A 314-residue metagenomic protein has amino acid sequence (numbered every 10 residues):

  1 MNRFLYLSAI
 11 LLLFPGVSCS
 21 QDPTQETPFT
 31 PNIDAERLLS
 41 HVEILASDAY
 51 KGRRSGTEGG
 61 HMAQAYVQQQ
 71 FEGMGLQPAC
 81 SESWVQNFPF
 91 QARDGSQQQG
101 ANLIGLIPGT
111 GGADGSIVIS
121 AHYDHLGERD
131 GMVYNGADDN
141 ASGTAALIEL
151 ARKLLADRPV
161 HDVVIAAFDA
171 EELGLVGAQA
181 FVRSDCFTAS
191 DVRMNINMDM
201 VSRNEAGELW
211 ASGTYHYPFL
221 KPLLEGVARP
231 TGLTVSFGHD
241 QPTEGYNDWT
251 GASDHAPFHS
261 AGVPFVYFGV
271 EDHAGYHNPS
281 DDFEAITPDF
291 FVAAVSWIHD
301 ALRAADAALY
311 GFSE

Functional and structural regions predicted by a protein language model:
L12-P28: Bacterial Sec-dependent signal peptides at the C-terminal "C-region" and cleavage site
P23-M62, M74, P78-C80, A274-D281: N-terminal capping segment at the start of a domain
Q25-N32, D48-E58, F90-D94, G131-N140 (+4 more regions): Second-shell loop/turn segments in exported
I33, R37-S40, I44, E58-G73 (+9 more regions): Extracytoplasmic/secreted proteins, especially bacterial periplasmic and envelope-associated proteins
R53-I107, G238: A non-catalytic alpha/beta surface segment that caps or lines the substrate-entry region of metallo-dependent hydrolase
G105, I119-G174, I298: Alpha-helical metal-binding/catalytic segments enriched in His/Glu/Asp
F168-Y267, S313: Metal-dependent peptidase/peptidase-like ectodomains
A274-E314: His/Asp/Glu-rich mid-to-C-terminal helical/loop segments that flank catalytic regions of hydrolases
